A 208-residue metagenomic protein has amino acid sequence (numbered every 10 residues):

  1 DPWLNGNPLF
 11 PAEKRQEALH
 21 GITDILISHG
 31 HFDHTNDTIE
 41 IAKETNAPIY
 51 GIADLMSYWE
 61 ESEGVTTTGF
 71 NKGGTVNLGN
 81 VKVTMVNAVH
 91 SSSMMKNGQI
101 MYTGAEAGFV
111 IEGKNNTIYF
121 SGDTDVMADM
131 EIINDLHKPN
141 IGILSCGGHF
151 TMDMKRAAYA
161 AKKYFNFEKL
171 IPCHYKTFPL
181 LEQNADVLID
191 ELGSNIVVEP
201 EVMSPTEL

Functional and structural regions predicted by a protein language model:
D1-G30, N36-K43, S92-I100, T124-D135: Pre-active-site segment of Zn-dependent metallo-hydrolases
D1-N5, K72-V76, N80-S91, D125-V126 (+1 more regions): Conserved catalytic scaffold of divalent metal-dependent phosphoesterases
D1-P2, I22-G30, Y50-A53, Y119-T124 (+3 more regions): Active-site neighborhood of phospho(di)ester-bond hydrolases with catalytic His/Asp-centered motifs
N7, H31-N36, M56-W59, G74-N77 (+5 more regions): Active-site environment of divalent metal-dependent phosphoester hydrolases
S28, N36-E44, P48-V76, T84-S92: Glycine/small-residue-rich loop that forms an oxyanion/phosphate-binding "nest" at active or ligand-binding sites
P48, E60-T75, A158, K162-L208: Binuclear metal-ion centers of metallo-dependent hydrolases, dominated by the metallo-beta-lactamase
T75-T84, E112-I118, L208: Beta-strand-turn-beta hairpins that frame and shape the catalytic cleft of phosphate-ester-processing enzymes
M95-K163: Active-site-proximal loop/helix segments of hydrolase catalytic cores
